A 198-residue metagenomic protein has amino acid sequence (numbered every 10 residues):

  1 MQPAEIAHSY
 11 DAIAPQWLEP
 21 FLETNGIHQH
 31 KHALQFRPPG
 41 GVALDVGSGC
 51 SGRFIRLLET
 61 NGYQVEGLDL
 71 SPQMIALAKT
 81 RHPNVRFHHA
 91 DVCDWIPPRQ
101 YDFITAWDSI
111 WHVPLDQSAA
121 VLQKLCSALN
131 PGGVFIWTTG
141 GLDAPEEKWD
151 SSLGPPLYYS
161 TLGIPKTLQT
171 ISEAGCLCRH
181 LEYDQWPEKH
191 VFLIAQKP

Functional and structural regions predicted by a protein language model:
M1-P39: Conserved class I S-adenosyl-L-methionine
L44, G49-D94: Class I SAM-dependent methyltransferase SAM/SAH-binding core
T105-A106: A conserved beta-strand element that flanks and buttresses the S-adenosyl-L-methionine
A119-P131: A short glycine-rich, Lys/Arg-flanked "PGG" loop and its adjoining helix->strand segment in the class I
G132-T139: Conserved beta-strand signature within the Rossmann-like core of class I S-adenosyl-L-methionine
G140-Y158: Short, glycine-/aromatic-enriched active-site segment of Class I SAM-dependent methyltransferases
Y159-A174: Short alpha-helix
Y183-P198: Core SAM-dependent methyltransferase catalytic element
